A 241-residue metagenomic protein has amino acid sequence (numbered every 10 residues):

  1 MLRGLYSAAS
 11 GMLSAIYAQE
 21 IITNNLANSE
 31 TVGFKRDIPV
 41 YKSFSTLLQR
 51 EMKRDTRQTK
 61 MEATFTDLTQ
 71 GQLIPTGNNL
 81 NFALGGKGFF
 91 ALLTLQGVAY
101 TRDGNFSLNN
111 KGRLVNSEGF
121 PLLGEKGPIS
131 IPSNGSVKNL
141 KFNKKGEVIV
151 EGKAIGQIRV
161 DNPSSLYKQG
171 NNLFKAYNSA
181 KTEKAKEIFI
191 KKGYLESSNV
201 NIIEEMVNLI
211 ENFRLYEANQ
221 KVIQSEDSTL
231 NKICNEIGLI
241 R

Functional and structural regions predicted by a protein language model:
M1-R241: Amphipathic alpha-helical polymerization modules
